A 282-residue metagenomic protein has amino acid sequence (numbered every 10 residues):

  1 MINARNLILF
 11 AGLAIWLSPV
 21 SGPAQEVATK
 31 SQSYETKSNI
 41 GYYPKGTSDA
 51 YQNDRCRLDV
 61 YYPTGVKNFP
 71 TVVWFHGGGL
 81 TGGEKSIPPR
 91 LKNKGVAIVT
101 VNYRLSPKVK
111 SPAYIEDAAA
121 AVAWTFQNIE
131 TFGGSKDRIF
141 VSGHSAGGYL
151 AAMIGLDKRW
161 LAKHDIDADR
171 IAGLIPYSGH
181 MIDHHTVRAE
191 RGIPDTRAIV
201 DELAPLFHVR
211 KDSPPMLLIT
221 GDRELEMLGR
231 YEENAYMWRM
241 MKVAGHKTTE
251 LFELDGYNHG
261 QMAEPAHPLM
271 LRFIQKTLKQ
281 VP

Functional and structural regions predicted by a protein language model:
Q25-V66: N-terminal cap/lid segment of alpha/beta-hydrolase-fold proteins
N68-G77: Short beta-strand element of the alpha/beta-hydrolase
E84-V101: Short amphipathic alpha-helix adjacent to the substrate-entry channel of hydrolases
V109-E130: Alpha/beta-hydrolase active-site loop
F126-A189, V200-D201, P205: Primarily recognizes the serine-hydrolase "nucleophile elbow" in alpha/beta-hydrolase and SGNH/GDSL folds
D165-G173, S178-H185, T196-R239, V243: The feature captures the conserved acid-bearing segment of alpha/beta-hydrolase catalytic domains
I219, A235, K242-P282: C-terminal catalytic histidine-bearing segment of alpha/beta-hydrolase fold enzymes
